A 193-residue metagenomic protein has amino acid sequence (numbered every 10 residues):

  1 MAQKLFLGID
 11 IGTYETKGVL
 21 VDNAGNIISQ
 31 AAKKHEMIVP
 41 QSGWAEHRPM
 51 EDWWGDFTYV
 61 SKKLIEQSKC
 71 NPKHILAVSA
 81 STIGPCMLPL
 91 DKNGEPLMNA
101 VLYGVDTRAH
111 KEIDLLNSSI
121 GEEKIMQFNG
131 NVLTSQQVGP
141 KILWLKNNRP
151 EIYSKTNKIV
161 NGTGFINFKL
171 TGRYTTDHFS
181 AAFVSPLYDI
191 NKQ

Functional and structural regions predicted by a protein language model:
M1-N99, Q127, K155: N-terminal glycine/serine-rich phosphate-binding loop of ATP-dependent small-molecule kinases, especially carbohydrate
I11-T13, A24, L90, I125-Q193: Gly/Ser/Thr-rich active-site cleft segment
K17, W53-V60, A109-E112, K141 (+1 more regions): General structural feature for long, well-ordered alpha-helical segments within catalytic domains of soluble enzymes
V39-G43, E112-L115, L187-D189: Short, charged, surface-exposed secondary-structure boundary motifs
T58-K62, I113-N117, L143-K146, N167: Short, well-ordered alpha-helical packing segments
K92-P96, L115, I120, K124: Hydrophobic or amphipathic alpha-helical targeting/insertion segments
D106: Carbohydrate-associated surface elements
